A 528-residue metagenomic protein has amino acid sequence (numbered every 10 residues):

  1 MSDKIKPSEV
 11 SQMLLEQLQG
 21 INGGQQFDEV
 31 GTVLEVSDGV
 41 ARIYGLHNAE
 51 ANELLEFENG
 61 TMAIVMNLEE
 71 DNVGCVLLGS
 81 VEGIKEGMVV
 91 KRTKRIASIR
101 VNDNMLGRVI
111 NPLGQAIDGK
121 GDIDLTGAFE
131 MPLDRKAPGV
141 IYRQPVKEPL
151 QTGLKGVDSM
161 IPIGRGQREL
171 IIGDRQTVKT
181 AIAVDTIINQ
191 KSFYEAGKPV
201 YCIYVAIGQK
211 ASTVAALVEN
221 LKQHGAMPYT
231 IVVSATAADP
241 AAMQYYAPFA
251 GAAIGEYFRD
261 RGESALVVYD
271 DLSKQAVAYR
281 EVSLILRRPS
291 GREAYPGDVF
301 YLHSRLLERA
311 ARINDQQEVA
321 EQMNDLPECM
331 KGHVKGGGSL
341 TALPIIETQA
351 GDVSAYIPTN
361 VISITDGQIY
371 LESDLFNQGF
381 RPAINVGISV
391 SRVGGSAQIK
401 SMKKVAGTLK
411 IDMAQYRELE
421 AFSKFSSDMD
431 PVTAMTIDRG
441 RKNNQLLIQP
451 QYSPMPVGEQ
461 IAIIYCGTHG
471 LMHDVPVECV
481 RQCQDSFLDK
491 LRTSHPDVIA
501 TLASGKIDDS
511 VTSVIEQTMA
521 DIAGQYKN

Functional and structural regions predicted by a protein language model:
S2-Q17, G23-Q26, T32-L150: Acidic-enriched and Gly/Ser
M13-I21, T152-V157, G251, L306 (+1 more regions): Phosphate-interacting basic helix/loop segments used at nucleotide- and nucleic-acid interfaces
M88-V90, A97, V101-N104, I117-Q167 (+4 more regions): P-loop NTPase nucleotide-binding/switch module
M160, M243-Y279, K331-G332: Phosphate-binding/switch loop-helix module in NTP-utilizing enzymes
G164-L217, D271: Walker A/P-loop NTP-binding active-site region of P-loop NTPases, recognizing the glycine-rich GxxxxGKT/S
P199-Y201, P228-I231, G262-L266, G337-A342: Loop/turn-to-beta-strand initiation segments
V200, A211-I254, L284-P296, H303-E308 (+1 more regions): Nucleotide-state-sensitive switch-loop elements of NTP-binding domains
K274, E281-N528: Conserved catalytic/coupling modules of large nucleotide/cofactor-utilizing molecular machines
